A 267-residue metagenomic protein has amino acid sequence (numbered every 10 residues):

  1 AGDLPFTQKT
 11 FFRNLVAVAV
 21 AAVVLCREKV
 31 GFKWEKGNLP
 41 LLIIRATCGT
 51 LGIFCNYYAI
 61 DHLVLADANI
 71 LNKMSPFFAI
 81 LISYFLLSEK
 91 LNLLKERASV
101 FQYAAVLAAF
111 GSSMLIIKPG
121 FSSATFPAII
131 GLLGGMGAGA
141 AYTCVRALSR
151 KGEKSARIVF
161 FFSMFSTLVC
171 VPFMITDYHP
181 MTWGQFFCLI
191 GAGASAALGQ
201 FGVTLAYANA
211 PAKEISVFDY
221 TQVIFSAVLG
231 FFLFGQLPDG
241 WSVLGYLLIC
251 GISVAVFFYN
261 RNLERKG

Functional and structural regions predicted by a protein language model:
A1-F6, A21, G120-M181, G267: Transmembrane alpha-helical segments that form core, pore/gating elements of small-molecule transporters/exporters
L4-L51, G137-A141, F160-T176, G251: Transmembrane alpha-helices of multi-pass small-molecule transport proteins
F12, N69-M74, G152-M164, Q200-F231: Helix-helix packing/entry segments at the starts of transmembrane helices
A17-G37, A109-S122, S166-Q185, G191 (+2 more regions): Membrane-interface helix-cap regions at the ends of transmembrane helices in multi-pass membrane proteins
V30-Y57, F126-G134, P180-L198: Loop-to-transmembrane-helix transition segments
Y58, P76-F101, I224-V243: C-terminal transmembrane-helix exit sites in multi-pass transporters
I82, R97-K118, W241-N260: Hydrophobic transmembrane alpha-helices of multi-pass small-molecule transport proteins
Y220, I224-G267: C-terminal-most transmembrane helix of multi-pass membrane proteins
